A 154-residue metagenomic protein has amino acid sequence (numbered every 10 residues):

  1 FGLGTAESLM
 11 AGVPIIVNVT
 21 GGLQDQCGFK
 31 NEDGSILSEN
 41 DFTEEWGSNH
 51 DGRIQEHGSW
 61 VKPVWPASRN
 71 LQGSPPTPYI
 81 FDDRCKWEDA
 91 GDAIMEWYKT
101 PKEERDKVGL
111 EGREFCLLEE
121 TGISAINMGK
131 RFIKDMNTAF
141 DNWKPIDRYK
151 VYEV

Functional and structural regions predicted by a protein language model:
F1-G2: Active-site helix-initiating loop/hinge in glycosyltransferases
T5, C27, G109: Short, flexible helix/strand-to-coil boundary loops that buttress conserved ligand/catalytic motifs in alpha/beta
A6-M10, P14, G21-D25: Short alpha-helical segment that forms part of, or immediately flanks, the ligand-binding pocket in carbohydrate-active
V13-I16, C27, C116, A139: Hydrophobic aliphatic residue packing
P14-V17, G28, G34-N40: Short hydrophobic beta-strand element within catalytic cores of glycosyltransferases and related nucleotide-activated
V19-T20, K107: Short glycine/serine/threonine-biased micro-segments
D33-I36, N49-D51, Q55-V154: C-terminal amphipathic helix plus adjacent low-complexity, charged tail appended to glycosyltransferase catalytic
T43: Conserved catalytic core of two-metal-ion nucleotidyltransferases
